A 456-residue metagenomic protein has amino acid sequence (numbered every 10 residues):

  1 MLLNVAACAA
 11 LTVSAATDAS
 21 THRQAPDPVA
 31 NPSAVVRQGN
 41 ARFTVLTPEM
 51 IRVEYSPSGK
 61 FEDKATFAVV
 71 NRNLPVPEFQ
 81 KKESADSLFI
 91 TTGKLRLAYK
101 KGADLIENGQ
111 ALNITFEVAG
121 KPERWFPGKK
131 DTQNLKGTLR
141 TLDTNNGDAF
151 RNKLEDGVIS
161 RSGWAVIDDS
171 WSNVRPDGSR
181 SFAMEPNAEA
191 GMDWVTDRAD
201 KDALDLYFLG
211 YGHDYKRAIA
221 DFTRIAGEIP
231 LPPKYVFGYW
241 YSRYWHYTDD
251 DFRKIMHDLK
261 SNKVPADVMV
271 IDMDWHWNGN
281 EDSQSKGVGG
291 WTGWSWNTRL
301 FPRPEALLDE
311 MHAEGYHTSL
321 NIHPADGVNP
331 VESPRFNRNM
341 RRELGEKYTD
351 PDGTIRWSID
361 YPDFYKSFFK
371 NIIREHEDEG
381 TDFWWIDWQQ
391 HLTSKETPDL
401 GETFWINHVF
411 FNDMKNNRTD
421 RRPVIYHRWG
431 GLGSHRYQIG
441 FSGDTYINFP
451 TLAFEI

Functional and structural regions predicted by a protein language model:
M1-T12: Bacterial N-terminal signal peptides
A16-Q38: Generic start-of-chain signal for non-secretory N-termini
D18-T21, A25, L97, A111-I456: Catalytic-domain carbohydrate-binding cleft regions of carbohydrate-active enzymes
N31-Y55: Mature N-terminal segment immediately following signal peptide/propeptide cleavage in secreted/periplasmic
A34-V36, V53, D86-G93, V195-D197 (+1 more regions): Generic recognition of long tandem-repeat/solenoid scaffolds
T47-A85: A low-complexity, Ser/Thr/Gly/Pro-enriched, surface-exposed linker/loop concept that marks segments flanking
R72-F89, R140, N145-N152: Short acidic, Pro/Gly- and aromatic-enriched capping/linker segments at domain boundaries
T91-G109, I114: Hydrophobic or amphipathic alpha-helical targeting/insertion segments
